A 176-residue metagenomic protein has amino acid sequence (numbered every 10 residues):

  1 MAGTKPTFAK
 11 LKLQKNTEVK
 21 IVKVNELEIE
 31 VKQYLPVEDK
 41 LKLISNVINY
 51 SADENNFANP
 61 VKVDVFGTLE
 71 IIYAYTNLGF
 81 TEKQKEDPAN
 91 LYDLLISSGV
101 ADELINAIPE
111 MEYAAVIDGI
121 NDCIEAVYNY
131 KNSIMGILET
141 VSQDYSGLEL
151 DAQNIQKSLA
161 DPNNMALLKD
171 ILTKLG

Functional and structural regions predicted by a protein language model:
A2-N59: N-terminal "first-domain core" detector
E38-G176: Short, surface-exposed, charged amphipathic helix/loop patches that serve as local interaction elements
